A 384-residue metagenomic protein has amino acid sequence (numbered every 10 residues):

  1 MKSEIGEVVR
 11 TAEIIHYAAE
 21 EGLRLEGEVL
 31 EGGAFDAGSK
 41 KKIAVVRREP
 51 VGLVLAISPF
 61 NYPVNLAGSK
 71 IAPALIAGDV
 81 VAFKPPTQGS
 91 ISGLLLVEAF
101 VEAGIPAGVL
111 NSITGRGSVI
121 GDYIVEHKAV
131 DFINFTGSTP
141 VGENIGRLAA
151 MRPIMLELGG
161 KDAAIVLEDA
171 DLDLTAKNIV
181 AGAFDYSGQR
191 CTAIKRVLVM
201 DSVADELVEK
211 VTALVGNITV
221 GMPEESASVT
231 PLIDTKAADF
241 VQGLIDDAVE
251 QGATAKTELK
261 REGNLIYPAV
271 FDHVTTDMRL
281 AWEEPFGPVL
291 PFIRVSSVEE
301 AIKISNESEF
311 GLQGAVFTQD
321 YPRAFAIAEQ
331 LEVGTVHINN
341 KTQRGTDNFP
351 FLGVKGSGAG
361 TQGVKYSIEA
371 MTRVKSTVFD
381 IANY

Functional and structural regions predicted by a protein language model:
M1-K42, N217: N-terminal Rossmann-like NAD(P)+-binding subdomain of aldehyde/semialdehyde dehydrogenases
I15, G78, L110, I133 (+6 more regions): Residue-level signal for inorganic ion chemistry
I15, G93-L96, I124, I145 (+4 more regions): Hydrophobic packing residues within well-ordered alpha-helices of enzyme cores
V29-L174, V295: Rossmann-like NAD(P) dinucleotide-binding subdomain of oxidoreductase/dehydrogenase enzymes
V80-A82, A255, T335: A short hydrophobic/small-residue beta-strand
E102-P106, N217-I218, M278: Short helix-capping segments at alpha-helix termini
V130, I165, T219, I245 (+1 more regions): Conserved C-terminal structural/oligomerization subdomain of aldehyde/semialdehyde dehydrogenase
F132, P140-T275, I338, N383: ALDH superfamily catalytic-core signature
